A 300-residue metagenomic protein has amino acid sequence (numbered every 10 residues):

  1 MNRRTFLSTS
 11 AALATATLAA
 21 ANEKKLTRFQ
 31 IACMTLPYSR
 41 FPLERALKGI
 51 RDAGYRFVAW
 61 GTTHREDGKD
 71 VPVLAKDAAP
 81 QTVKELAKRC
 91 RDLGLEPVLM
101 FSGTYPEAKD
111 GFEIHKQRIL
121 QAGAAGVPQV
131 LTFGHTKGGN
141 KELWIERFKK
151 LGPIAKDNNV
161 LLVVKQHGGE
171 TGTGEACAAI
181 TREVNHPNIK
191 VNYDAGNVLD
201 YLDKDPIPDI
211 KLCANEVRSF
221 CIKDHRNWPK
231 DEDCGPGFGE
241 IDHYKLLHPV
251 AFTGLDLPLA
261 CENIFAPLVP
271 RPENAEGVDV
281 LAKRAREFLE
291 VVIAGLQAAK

Functional and structural regions predicted by a protein language model:
R4-T35, R40-F57, G126, G174-Y193 (+1 more regions): Histidine-acidic metal/acid-base catalytic patches
A11-A16, E23, R45, R51 (+6 more regions): Active-site acidic/histidine proton-transfer and metal-coordination neighborhood in alpha/beta enzyme cores
L36, G61, F101-G103, F133-H135 (+4 more regions): Active-site-proximal beta-strand/loop segments in catalytic clefts of secreted hydrolases
P37, K76-D77, K109, E142 (+2 more regions): Residue-level marker of alpha-helix boundaries and capping positions
G61-E85: Glycine-rich, proline-tolerant flexible connector loops at the mouths of alpha/beta enzymes
R65-D67, F133, N197-L199, N227-W228: Short gly/pro/ser/thr-enriched loop/turn and capping motifs at secondary-structure boundaries
D67-G68, E107, G139-N140, G172 (+2 more regions): Generic structural signal for helix capping and beta-alpha/helix-loop junctions
